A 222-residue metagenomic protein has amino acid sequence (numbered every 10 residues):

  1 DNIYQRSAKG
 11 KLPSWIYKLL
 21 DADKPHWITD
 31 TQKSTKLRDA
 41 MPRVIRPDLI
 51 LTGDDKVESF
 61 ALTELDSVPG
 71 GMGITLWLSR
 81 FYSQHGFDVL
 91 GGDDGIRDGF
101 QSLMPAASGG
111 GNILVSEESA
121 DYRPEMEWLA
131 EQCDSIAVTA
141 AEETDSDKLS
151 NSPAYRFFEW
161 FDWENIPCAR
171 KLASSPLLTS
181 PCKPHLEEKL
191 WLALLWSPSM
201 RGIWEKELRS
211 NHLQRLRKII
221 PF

Functional and structural regions predicted by a protein language model:
D1-S34, F60-A61: Low-complexity, highly charged intrinsically disordered N-terminal segments that act as targeting/localization
W15-L20, W27-I28, M41, M72 (+3 more regions): Detector for methionine-enriched segments
Y17-H26, T35-R38, S135, A154 (+1 more regions): Short linear motifs at secondary-structure transitions and domain/linker junctions
S34-P69: Conserved metal-phosphate-binding beta-hairpin within the catalytic cores of diverse ATP-dependent phosphoryl-transfer
I50-K56, D66-F222: Domain-scale recognition of functional cores that engage charged ligands
